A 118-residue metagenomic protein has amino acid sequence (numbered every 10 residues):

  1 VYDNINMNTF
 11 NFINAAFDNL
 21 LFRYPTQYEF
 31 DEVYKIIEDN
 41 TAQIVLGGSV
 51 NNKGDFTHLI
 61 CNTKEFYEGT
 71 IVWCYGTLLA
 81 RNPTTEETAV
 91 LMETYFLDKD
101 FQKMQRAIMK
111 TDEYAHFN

Functional and structural regions predicted by a protein language model:
V1-N118: Composition-driven recognition of low-complexity segments enriched in small/aliphatic/hydroxylated residues
